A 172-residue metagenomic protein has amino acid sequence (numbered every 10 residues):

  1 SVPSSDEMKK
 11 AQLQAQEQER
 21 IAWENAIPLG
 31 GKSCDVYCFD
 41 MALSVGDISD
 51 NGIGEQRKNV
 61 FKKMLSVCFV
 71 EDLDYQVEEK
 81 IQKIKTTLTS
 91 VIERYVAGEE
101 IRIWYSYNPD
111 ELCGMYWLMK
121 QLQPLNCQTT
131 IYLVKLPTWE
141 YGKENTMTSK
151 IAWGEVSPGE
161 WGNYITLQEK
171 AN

Functional and structural regions predicted by a protein language model:
S1, F39, W104-N108, V134-L136: Short His-Asn-centered micro-motif
S1-D74: A structured, charge-rich N-terminal accessory region that forms the first stable segment of a protein and links
V2, D47-S49, E111-K120, G142-T148: A short acidic (Asp/Glu
A26, S33, W117-I131: A short alpha->loop->secondary-structure connector
C34-M41, N126-N145, K150-W153: Conserved beta-strand -> loop -> alpha-helix junction used to position metal-binding or nucleic-acid-contacting
V67-W117: Long, hydrophobic/aromatic-enriched structural stretches that serve as scaffold segments
G114-Y116, K120-Q121, L125, K135-L136 (+2 more regions): Long, low-complexity intrinsically disordered regions
T148-N172: A conserved mid-domain beta-alpha-beta active-site/ligand-binding segment of alpha/beta enzyme cores
